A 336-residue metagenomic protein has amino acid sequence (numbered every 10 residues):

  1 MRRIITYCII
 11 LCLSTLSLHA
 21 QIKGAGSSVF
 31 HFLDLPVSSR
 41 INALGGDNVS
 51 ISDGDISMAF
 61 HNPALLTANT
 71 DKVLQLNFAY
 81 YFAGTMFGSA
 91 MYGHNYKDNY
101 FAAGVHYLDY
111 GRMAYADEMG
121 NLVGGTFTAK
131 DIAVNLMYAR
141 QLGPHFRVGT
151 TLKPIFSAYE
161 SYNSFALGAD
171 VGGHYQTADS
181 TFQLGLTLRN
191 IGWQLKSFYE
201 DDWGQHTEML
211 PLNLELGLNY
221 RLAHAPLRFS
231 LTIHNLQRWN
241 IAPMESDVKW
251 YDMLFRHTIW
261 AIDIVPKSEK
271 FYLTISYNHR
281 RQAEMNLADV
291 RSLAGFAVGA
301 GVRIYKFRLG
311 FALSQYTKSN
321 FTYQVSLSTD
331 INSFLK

Functional and structural regions predicted by a protein language model:
M1-I22: Bacterial Sec-dependent N-terminal signal peptides
Q21-K336: Subset of outer-membrane beta-barrel
